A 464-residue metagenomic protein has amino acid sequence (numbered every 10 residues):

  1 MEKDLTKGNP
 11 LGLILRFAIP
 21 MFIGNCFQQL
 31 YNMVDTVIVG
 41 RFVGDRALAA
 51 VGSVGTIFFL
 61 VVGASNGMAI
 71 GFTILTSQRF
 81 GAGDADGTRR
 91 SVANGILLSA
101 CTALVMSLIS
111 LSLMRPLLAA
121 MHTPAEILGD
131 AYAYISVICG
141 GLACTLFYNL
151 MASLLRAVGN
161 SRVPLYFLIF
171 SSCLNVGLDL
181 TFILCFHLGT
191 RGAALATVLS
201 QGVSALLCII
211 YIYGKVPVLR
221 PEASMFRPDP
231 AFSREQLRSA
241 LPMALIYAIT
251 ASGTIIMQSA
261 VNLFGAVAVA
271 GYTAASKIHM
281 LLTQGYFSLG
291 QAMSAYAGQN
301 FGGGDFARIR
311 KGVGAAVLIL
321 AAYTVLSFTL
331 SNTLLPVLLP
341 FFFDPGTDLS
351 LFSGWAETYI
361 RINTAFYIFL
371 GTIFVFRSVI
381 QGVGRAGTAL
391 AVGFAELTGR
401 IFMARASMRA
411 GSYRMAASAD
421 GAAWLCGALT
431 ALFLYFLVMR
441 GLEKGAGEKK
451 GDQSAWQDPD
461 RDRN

Functional and structural regions predicted by a protein language model:
M1-A18, T76-G141, C185-L241, A297-A365 (+1 more regions): Short alpha-helical transmembrane segments in multi-pass integral membrane proteins
L5-V43, T56-G71, L75, A100-S107 (+5 more regions): N-terminal transmembrane alpha-helices
R16-D35, V137, Y148, S171 (+4 more regions): Transmembrane helical elements of multi-pass membrane transporters/channels
M21, N25, V37, I74 (+17 more regions): Transmembrane alpha-helix boundary and packing residues in multipass membrane permease domains and related
L30-L48, L118-A125, T181-L188, A248-L281 (+4 more regions): Helix-terminus/linker motif at the lipid-water interface of multi-pass membrane proteins
V39-F59, A125-D130, T190-R191, F232-S239 (+4 more regions): Interfacial/gating helices of multi-pass transporter permease domains
L48-L108, T145-P164, G271-L335, L370-V392 (+1 more regions): Small-residue-rich hydrophobic transmembrane alpha-helices
A69, I138-R156, P164-S172, A193-L206 (+4 more regions): Short runs within selected transmembrane alpha-helices of multi-pass transporters and secretion channels
